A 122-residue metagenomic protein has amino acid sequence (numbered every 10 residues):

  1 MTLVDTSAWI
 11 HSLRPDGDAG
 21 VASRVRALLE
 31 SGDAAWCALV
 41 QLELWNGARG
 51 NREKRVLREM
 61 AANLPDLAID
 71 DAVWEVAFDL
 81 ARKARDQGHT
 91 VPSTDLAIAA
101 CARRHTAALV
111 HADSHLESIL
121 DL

Functional and structural regions predicted by a protein language model:
M1-W36, N46-E59: Short, well-structured N-terminal submotif of metal-dependent ribonuclease cores
D5-T6, V40, A112: A secondary-structure boundary/capping signal
W9-I10, Q41-L44, L116-E117: A generic structural signal for short hydrophobic patches within well-formed alpha-helices
R24, A97, H115: Amphipathic alpha-helical recognition patches that constitute DNA-binding helices
L42-W45, R58-A61, F78: Amphipathic alpha-helical segments within well-ordered protein domains
N51, D113-H115: Short, polar loop motifs at secondary-structure junctions
P65-A112: Active-site neighborhoods of divalent-metal-dependent phosphate/nucleic-acid chemistry enzymes
I119-D121: Beta-alpha-beta core module
